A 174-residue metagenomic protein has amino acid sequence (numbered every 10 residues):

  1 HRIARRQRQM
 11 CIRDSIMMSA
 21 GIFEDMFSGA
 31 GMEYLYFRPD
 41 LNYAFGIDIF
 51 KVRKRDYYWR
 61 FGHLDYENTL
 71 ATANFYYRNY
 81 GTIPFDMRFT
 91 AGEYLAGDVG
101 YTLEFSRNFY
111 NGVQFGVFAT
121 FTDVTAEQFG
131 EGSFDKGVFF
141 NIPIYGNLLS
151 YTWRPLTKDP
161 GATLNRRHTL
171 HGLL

Functional and structural regions predicted by a protein language model:
H1-I12: Single conserved hydrophobic/aromatic residue that forms the stacking wall/gate of nucleotide- or nucleobase-binding
Q9, I16-F23: Outer-membrane beta-barrel transmembrane strands
I12-R13, P39-L41, Y80-P84, Y110-G112 (+2 more regions): Outer-membrane beta-barrel channels and translocator barrels
I16-S19, D86-G92: Short catalytic-loop micro-motif centered on adjacent basic/acidic residues
I22-D25, R38: Conserved mixed alpha/beta catalytic, RNA-binding, or beta-rich assembly cores of soluble enzyme, regulatory
F27-S28, L35, V52-D56, I83-D86: Structural signature for solvent-exposed beta-strand/loop edge elements and short helix-capping sites, enriched
F37-I47: N-terminal "first-domain core" detector
I47-N79, T90-T102, S106, Q114-H171: Outer-membrane beta-barrel translocator/channel fold
